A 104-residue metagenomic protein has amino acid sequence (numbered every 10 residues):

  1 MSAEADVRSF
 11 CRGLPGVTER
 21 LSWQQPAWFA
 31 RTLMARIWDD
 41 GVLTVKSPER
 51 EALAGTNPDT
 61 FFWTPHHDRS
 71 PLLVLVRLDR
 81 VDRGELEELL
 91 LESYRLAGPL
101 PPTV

Functional and structural regions predicted by a protein language model:
M1-V104: Charge-dense, helix-prone N-terminal extensions
